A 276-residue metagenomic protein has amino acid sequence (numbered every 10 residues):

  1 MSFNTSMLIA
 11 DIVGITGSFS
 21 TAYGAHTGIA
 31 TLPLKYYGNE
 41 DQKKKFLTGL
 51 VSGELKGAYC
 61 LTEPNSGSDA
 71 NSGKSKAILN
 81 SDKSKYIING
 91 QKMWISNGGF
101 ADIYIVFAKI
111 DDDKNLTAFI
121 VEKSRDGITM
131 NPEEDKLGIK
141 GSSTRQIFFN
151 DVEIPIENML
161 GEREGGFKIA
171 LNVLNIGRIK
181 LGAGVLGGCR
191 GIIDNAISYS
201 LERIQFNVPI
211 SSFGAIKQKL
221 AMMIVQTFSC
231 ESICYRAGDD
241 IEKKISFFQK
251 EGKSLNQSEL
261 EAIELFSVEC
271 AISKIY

Functional and structural regions predicted by a protein language model:
M1-H26, K35, S52, C60-N65 (+4 more regions): Active-site beta-strand/loop segments that form the cofactor-binding cradle of oxidoreductase flavoproteins
M1-I15, Y37-G38, Q42, G53 (+4 more regions): Alpha-helical interface subdomain recognition
I9-G14, A108-I110, V121-D126, N150-I154: Short Ser/Thr-interspersed hydrophobic loop/turn segments at strand-loop and sheet-helix junctions that line or gate
T21-D41, G67-A70, I78-D82: N-terminal glycine-rich flavin-associated loop
N65-S68, W94-N97, K109-I110, K136-S143: Short Gly/Pro-enriched turn/cap motifs at secondary-structure boundaries
S72-K74, D126-P155: Flexible, small-/acidic-enriched active-site or ligand-binding loops
K85-M130: A short core secondary-structure module
D151-I169: Long, acidic (Asp/Glu-rich), low-complexity accessory segments flanking structured domains
